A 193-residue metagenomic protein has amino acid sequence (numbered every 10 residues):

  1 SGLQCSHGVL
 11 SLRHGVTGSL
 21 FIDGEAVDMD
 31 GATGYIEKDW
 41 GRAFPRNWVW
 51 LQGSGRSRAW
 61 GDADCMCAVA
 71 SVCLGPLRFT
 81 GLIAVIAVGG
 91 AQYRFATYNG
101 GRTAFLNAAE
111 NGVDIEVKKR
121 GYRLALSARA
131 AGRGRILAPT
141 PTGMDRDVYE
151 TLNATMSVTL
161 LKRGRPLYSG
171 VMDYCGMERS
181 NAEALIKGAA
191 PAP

Functional and structural regions predicted by a protein language model:
S1-P193: Structured soluble/peripheral alpha/beta segments that form catalytic or ligand/cofactor-binding pockets
